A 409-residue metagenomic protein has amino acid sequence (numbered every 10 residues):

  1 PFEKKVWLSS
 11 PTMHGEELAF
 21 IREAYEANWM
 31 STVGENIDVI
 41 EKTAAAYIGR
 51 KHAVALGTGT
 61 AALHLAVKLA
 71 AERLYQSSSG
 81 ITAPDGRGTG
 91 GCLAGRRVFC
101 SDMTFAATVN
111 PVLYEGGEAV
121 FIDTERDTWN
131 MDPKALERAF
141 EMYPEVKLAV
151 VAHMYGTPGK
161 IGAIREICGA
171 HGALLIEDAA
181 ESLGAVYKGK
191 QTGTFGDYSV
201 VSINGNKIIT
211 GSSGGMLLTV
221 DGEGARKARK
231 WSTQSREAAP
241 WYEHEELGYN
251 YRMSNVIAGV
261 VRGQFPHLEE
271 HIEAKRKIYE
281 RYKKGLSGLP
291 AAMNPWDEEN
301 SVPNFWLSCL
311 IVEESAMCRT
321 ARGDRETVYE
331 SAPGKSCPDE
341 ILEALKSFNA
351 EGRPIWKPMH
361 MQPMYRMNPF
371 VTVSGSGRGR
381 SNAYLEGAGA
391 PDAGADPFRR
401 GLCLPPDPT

Functional and structural regions predicted by a protein language model:
P1-S31, L404-P405: N-terminal "arm"/small-domain region of PLP-dependent enzymes with the aminotransferase-like
V33-R97, P111-Y114, F121-D123, K190: Phosphate-binding glycine-rich loop
D38-T43, Y47-V54, K134, R138 (+4 more regions): PLP-dependent aminotransferase class I/II
M103-V109: Conserved coil-to-alpha-helix start sites within the AMP-binding
N110-V112, I167, Q191, V256: Hydrophobic/aromatic ligand-binding patch that stacks against planar heteroaromatic rings of cofactors or nucleotides
E115, A170-H171, F348: Helix C-cap/helix->beta junction micro-motif
A119, L175-I176, G352: Hydrophobic beta-strand scaffold residues
D127-G211, M216-L218, E223: Active-site phosphate-binding strand-loop segment of PLP-dependent enzymes
